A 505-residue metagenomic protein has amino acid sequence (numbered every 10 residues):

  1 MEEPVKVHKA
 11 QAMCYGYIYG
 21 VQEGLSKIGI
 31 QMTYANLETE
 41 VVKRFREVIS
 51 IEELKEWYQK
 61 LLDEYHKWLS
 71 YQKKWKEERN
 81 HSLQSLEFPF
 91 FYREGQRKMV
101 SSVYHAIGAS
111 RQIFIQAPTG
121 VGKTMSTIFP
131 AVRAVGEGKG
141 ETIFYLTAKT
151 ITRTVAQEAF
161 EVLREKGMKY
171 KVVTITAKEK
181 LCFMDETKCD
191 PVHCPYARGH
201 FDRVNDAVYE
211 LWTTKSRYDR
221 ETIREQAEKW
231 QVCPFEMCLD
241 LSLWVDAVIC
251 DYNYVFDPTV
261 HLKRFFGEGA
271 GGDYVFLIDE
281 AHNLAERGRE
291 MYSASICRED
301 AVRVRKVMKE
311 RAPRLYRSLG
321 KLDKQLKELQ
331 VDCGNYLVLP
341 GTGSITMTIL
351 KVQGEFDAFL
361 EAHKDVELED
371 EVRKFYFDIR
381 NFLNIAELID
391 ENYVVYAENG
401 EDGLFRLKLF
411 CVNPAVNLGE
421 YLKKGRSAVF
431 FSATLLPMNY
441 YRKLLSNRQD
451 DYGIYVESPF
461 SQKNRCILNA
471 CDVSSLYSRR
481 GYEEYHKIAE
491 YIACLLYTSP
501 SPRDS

Functional and structural regions predicted by a protein language model:
M1-K55: Mg2+/Mn2+-dependent nuclease catalytic core
E77-N80, L86-E87, K139-V248, N253-F256 (+5 more regions): A substrate-engagement module of RecA-like helicase motors
E78-F114: Conserved pre-motif I regulatory segment
A109-T127: Walker A/P-loop
E228-L243, T259-F266, K364-N469: A contiguous, basic/glycine-rich beta-loop/short-helix subdomain that forms a polymer-engagement track
M237-D240, Y252-M347, L435-K443: Signature of the SF2 helicase/ATPase Hel1-core->accessory helical subdomain module
S478-L496: Conserved interdomain hinge at the start of the Helicase C-terminal
Y497-D504: Conserved small/polar residues in nucleotide/adenosyl-binding loops
